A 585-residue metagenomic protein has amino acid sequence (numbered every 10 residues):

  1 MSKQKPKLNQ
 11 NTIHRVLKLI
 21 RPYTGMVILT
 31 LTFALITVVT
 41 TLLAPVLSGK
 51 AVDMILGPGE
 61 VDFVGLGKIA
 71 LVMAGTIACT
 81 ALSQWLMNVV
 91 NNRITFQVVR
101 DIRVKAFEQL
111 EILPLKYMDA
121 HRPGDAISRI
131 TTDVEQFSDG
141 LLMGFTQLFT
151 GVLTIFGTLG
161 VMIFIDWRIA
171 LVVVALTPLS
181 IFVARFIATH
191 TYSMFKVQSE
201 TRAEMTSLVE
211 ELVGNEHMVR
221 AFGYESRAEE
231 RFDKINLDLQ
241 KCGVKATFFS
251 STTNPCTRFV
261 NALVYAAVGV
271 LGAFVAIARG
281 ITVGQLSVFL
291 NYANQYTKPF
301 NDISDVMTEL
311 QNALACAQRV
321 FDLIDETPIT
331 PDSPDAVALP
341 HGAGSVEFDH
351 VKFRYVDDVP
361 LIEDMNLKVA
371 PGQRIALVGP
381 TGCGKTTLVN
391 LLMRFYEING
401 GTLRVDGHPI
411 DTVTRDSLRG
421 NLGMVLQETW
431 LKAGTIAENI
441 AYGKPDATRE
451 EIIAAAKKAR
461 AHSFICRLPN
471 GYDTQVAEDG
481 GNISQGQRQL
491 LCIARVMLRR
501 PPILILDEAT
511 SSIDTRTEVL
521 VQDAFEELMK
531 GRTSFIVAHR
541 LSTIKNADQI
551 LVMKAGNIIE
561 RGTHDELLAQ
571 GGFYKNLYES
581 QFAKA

Functional and structural regions predicted by a protein language model:
S2-K5, N9, T32-F33, T40-D53 (+12 more regions): Juxtamembrane helix-loop junctions of ABC transporter transmembrane domains
N9-T24, A126: A short amphipathic helical element positioned immediately N-terminal to and/or at the very start of a transmembrane
R21, T32, T40, A44 (+6 more regions): Hydrophobic alpha-helical transmembrane segments of ABC transporter permease domains
P22, L115-K116, T132-L141, F145 (+8 more regions): An intracellular "coupling" helix at the cytosolic face of ABC transporter transmembrane type-1 domains
V27-L86, F164-R168, R279-V283: Transmembrane helix-loop-helix hairpins at lipid-water interfaces of multipass membrane proteins, especially the type-1
D62, V161-P178, K245-Q318, L323-I324: Helix-loop-helix
L110, F232, V320, F348-H350: Conserved catalytic Walker-motif region of ABC-type ATPase nucleotide-binding domains
D332, L339-A585: ABC-type nucleotide-binding domain
